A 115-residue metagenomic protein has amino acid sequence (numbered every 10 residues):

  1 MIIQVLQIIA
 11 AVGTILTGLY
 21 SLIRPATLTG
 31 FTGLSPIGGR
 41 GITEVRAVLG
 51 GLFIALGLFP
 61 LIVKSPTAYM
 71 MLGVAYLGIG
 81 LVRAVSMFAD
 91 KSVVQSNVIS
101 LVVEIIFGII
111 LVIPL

Functional and structural regions predicted by a protein language model:
M1-Q7, F59-M70, F107-L115: Helix-coil boundary and interhelical linker segments in multi-pass alpha-helical membrane proteins
V5-S21: N-terminal signal-anchor transmembrane alpha helix
R24-I42: Cytosolic, membrane-interface loops and tails of multi-pass inner-membrane proteins
G41-A47, I99-P114: Small-residue-rich segments of transmembrane alpha-helices in multi-pass membrane proteins, especially helix faces
G41-I62, V74-A75: Core segments of alpha-helical transmembrane spans in multipass integral membrane proteins
G51-F59, L81-R83, I105-F107: Hydrophobic, membrane-inserted alpha-helices
K64, L81-S96, L115: Membrane-helix boundary connector in multi-pass membrane proteins
L72-R83: Hydrophobic alpha-helical membrane segments
